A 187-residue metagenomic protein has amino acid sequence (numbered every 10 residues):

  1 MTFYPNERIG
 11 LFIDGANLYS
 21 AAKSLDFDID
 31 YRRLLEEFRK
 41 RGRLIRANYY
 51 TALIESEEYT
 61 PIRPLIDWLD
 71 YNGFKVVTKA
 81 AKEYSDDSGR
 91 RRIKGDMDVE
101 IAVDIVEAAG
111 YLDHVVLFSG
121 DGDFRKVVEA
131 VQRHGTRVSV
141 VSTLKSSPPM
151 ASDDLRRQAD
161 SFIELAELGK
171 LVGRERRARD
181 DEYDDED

Functional and structural regions predicted by a protein language model:
M1-D187: Terminal and domain-boundary accessory regions
